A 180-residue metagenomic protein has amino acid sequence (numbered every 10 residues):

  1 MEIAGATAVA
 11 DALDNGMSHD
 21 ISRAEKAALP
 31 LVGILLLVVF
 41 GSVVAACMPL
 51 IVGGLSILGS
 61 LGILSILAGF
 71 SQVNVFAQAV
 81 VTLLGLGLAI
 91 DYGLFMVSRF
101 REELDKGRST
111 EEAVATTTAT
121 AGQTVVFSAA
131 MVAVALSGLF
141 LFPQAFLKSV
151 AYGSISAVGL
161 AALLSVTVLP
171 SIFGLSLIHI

Functional and structural regions predicted by a protein language model:
M1-I178: Membrane-embedded transmembrane helical bundles of large multi-pass transporters/channels
